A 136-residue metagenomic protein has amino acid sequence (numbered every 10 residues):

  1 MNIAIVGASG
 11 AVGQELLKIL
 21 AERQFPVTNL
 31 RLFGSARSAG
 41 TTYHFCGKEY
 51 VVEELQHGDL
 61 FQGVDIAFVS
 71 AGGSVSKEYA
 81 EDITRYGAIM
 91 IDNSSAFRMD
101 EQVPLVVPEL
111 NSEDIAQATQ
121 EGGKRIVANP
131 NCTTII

Functional and structural regions predicted by a protein language model:
M1-I136: N-terminal Rossmann-like NAD(P) cofactor-binding subdomain of oxidoreductases, focused on the glycine-rich
